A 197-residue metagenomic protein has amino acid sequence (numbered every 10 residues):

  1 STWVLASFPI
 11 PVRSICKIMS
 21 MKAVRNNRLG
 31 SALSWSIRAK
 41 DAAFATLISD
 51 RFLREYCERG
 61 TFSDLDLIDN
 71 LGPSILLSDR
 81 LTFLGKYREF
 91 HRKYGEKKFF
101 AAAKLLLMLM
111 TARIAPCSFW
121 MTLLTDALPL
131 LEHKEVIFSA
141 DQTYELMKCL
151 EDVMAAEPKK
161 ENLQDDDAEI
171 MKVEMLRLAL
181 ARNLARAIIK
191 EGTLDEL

Functional and structural regions predicted by a protein language model:
S1-L197: Extended alpha-helical solenoid/arm regions of large eukaryotic scaffolding proteins
